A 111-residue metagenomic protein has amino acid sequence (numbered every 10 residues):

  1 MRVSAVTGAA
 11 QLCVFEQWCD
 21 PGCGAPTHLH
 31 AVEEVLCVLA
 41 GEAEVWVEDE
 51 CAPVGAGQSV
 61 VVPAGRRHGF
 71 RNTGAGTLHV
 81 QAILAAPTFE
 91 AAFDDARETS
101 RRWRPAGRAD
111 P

Functional and structural regions predicted by a protein language model:
M1-T27, I83-P87: A short glycine-rich, His/Asp/Glu-containing loop-to-beta-strand
V3, D20, L39, G55 (+3 more regions): Residue-level detector of conserved, well-ordered beta-strand and adjacent loop positions that form binding/recognition
A9-C13, R71-P111: Double-stranded beta-helix
C13, V32, A64: Exposed loop/turn and edge beta-strand positions of beta-sandwich/beta-sheet ligand-binding modules
E16-D20, L29-W46, I83: Short, conserved beta-strand element in jelly-roll/cupin
T27, V45-W46, V62, H68-G74 (+1 more regions): Short beta-strand His + acidic residue motifs that chelate non-heme Fe in jelly-roll/DSBH and cupin folds
D49-G65: Short acidic-glycine-tyrosine-enriched beta hairpin
